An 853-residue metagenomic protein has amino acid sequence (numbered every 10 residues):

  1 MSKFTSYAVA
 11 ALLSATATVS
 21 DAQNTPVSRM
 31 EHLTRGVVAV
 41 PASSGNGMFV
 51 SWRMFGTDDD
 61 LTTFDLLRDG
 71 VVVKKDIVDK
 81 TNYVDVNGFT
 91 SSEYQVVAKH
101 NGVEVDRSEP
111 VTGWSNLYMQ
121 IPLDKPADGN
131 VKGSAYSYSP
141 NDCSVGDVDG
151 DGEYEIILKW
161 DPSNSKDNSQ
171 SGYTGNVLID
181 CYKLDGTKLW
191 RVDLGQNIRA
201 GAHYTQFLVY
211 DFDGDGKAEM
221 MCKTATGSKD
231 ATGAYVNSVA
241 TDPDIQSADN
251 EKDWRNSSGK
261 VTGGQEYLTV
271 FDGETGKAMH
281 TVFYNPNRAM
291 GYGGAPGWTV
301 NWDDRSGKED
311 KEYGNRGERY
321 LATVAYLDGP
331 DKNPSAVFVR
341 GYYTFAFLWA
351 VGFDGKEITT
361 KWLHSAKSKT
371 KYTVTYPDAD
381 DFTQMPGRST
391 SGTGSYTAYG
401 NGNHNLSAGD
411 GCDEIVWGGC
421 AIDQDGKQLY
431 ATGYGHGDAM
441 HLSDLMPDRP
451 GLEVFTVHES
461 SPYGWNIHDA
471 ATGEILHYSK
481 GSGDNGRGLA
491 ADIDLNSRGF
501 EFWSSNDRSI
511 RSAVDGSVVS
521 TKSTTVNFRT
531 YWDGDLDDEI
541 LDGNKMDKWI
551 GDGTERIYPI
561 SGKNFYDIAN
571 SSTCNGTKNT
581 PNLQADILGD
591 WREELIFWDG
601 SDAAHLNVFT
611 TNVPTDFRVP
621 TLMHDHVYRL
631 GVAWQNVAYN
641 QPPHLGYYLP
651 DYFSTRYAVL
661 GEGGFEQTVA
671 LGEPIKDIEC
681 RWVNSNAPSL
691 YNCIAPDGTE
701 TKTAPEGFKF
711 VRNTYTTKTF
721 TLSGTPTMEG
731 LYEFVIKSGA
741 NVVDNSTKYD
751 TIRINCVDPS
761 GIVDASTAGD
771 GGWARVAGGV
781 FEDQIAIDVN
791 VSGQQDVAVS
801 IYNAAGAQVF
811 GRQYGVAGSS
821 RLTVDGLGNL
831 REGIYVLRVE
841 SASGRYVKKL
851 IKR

Functional and structural regions predicted by a protein language model:
P26-H32, G45-G47, M54-D59, V71 (+2 more regions): Beta-propeller-forming repeat regions
S28-H32, L690, I694-F720, W773 (+1 more regions): Low-complexity "stalk/linker" and mucin-like segments enriched in Ser/Thr/Pro/Ala/Gly
N46-V50, K676-I678, D783-I787: Structural beta-strand segments of beta-rich domains
F55-R68, A687-S689, Q794-A798: Solvent-exposed loop/turn segments flanking beta-strands in beta-repeat/beta-sandwich domains
S108-P110, D744-D758, K848-I851: C-terminal edge beta-strand
A658-A695: Solvent-exposed, low-complexity, repeat-rich "mucin-like" stalks and linkers
T721-E729, G826: Extracellular/luminal low-complexity segments enriched in Ser/Thr/Pro
V763-R853: C-terminal outer-membrane/trafficking sorting elements
